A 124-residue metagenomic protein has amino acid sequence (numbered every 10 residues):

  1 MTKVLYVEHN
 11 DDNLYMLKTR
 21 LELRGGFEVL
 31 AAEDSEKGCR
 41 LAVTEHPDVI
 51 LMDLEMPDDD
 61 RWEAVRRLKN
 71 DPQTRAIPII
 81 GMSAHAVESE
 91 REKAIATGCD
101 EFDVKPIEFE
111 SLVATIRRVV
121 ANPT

Functional and structural regions predicted by a protein language model:
E8, E33: Conserved acidic carboxylate
D11-L30: Two-component/phosphorelay signaling modules centered on CheY-like receiver
K18, E63, A86-D103, A114: Alpha4 helix (beta4-alpha4-beta5 surface) of REC/receiver domains from two-component response regulators
D34-K37, D60-R66: Acidic catalytic/metal-coordinating carboxylates
E45-M56: Active-site beta3 strand of CheY-like receiver
P57, R75, V87, P106: The feature encodes the CheY-like receiver
I107-I116: C-terminal output helix
